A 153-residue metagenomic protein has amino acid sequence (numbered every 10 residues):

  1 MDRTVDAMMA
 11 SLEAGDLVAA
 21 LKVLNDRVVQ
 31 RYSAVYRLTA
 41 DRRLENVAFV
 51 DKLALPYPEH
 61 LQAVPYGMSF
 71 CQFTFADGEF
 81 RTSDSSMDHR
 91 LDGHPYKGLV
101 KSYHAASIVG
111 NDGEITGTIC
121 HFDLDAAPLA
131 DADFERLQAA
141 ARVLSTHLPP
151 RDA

Functional and structural regions predicted by a protein language model:
M1-A14: Signal-transmission linkers at sensory-effector interfaces
M9, A20-V29, V35-R37: Short regulatory alpha-helical segment in sensory/regulatory domains of signaling proteins that mediates
V35-P58: GAF sensory/regulatory domain recognition with acknowledged cross-activation on helical regulatory dimers
P56-F80: Acidic/proline- and glycine-rich, intrinsically disordered low-complexity segments that serve as regulatory linkers
S83-S102: Signal-transducing coupling segments at domain and membrane junctions
K101-G110: A short, aliphatic-rich beta-strand micro-motif
G117-A153: Juxtadomain coupling helices with adjacent low-complexity linkers
